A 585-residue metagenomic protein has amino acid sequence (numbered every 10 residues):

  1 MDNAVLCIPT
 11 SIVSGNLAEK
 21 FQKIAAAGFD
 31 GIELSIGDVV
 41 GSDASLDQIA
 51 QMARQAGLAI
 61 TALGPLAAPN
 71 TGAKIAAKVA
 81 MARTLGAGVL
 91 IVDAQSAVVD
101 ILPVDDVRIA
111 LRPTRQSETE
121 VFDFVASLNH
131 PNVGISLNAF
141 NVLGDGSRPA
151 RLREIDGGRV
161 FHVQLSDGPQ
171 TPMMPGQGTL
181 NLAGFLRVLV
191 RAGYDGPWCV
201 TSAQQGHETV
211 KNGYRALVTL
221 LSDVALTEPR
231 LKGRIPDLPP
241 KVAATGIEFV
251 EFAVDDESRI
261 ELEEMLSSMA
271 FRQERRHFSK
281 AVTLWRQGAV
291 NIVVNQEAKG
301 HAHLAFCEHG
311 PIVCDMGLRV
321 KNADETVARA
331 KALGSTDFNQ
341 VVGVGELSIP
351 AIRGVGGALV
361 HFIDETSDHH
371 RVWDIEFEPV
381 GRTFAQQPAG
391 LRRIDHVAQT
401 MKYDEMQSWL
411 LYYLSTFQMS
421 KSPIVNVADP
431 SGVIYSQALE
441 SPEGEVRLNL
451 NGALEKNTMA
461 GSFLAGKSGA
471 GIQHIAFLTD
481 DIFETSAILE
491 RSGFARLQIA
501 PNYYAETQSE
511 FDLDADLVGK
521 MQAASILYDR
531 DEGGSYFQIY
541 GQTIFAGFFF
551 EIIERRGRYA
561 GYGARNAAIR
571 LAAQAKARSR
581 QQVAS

Functional and structural regions predicted by a protein language model:
M1-L6, T10, S14, A18-A25 (+3 more regions): Histidine-acidic metal/acid-base catalytic patches
P9-V13, S35-V39, P65-A68, Q95 (+4 more regions): Active-site beta-loop-alpha junctions enriched in small/polar residues
N16, A59, P65-I135, V142-G144 (+3 more regions): Active-site acidic/histidine proton-transfer and metal-coordination neighborhood in alpha/beta enzyme cores
L17-D38, T84-G86, E263-F271, D315: Catalytic domains of carbohydrate-active enzymes, especially glycoside hydrolases
A26, S222, G233-R275, R286-N339 (+2 more regions): Glyoxalase I/VOC metalloenzyme domain signal
A26-F29, T84-A87, D106, V160 (+3 more regions): A structural motif
E33, A62-G64, I91, A110 (+5 more regions): Conserved beta-strand positions in the central sheet of alpha/beta enzyme cores
E33-Q55: Glycine-rich, proline-tolerant flexible connector loops at the mouths of alpha/beta enzymes
